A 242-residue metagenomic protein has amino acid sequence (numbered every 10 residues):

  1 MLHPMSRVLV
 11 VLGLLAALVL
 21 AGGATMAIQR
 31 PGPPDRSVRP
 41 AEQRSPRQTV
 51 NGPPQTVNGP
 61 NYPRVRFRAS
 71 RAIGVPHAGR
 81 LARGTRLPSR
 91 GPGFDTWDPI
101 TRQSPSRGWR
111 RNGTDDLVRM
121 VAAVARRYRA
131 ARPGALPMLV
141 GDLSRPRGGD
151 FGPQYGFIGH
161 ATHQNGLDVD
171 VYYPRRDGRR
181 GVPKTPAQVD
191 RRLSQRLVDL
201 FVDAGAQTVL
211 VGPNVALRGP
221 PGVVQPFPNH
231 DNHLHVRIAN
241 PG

Functional and structural regions predicted by a protein language model:
L2-G84: N-terminal secretory targeting signals
T25-A27, R179-G242: Catalytic cores and adjacent binding grooves of peptidoglycan-active enzymes
V57, Y62-A69, I73, V118-G159 (+1 more regions): Extended, low-complexity, intrinsically disordered C-terminal regulatory tails of eukaryotic serine/threonine kinases
A69-T85, I158-R176: Substrate-binding cleft of extracellular glycoside hydrolase catalytic domains
R71-G141, R196, L200: Active-site acidic/histidine clusters and adjacent loop/turn architecture that either coordinate catalytic ions
P133-A135, Q164-D168, D231: Extracytoplasmic
L143-R145, P174-R176, A239-P241: Solvent-exposed coil/turn segments that connect beta secondary-structure elements in extracytoplasmic/periplasmic
F151, H160-V189, L193: Mid-length scaffold segments of soluble, non-membrane domains
